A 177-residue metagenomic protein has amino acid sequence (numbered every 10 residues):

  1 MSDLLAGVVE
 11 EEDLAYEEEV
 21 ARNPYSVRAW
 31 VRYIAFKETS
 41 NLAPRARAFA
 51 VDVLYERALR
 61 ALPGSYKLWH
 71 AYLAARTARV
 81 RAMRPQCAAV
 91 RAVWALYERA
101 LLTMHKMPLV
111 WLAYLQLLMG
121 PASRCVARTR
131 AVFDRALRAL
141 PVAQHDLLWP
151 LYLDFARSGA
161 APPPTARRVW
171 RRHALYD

Functional and structural regions predicted by a protein language model:
M1-D177: Alpha-helical solenoid scaffolds in eukaryotic macromolecular assemblies
